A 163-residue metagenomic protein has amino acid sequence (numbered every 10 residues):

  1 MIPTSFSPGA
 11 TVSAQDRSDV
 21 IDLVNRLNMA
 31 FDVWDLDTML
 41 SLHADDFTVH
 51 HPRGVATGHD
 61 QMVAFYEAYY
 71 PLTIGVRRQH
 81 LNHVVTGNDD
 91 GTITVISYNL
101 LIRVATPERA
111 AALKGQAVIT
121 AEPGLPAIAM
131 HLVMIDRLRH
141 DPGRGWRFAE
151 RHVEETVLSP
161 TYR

Functional and structural regions predicted by a protein language model:
M1-D37, S41-L42: Short, low-complexity N-terminal intrinsically disordered segments enriched in polar/charged residues
I2, T92-T94, I119-R163: Short beta-strand edge/turn micro-motifs at domain boundaries
A10, A14, R53-A56, L125: Charge-dense, low-complexity intrinsically disordered segments
D19, R77, M130: Soluble or luminal CAZymes and related metallo-dependent hydrolases
V24, Y66, R78-N82, T120-E122 (+1 more regions): Short structured motifs
L36-A105, R109: A solvent-exposed, acidic/Ser-Thr-rich amphipathic alpha-helical stretch
E108-E122: Short, surface-exposed loop/helix-turn segments at secondary-structure junctions that function as lids/hinges flanking
